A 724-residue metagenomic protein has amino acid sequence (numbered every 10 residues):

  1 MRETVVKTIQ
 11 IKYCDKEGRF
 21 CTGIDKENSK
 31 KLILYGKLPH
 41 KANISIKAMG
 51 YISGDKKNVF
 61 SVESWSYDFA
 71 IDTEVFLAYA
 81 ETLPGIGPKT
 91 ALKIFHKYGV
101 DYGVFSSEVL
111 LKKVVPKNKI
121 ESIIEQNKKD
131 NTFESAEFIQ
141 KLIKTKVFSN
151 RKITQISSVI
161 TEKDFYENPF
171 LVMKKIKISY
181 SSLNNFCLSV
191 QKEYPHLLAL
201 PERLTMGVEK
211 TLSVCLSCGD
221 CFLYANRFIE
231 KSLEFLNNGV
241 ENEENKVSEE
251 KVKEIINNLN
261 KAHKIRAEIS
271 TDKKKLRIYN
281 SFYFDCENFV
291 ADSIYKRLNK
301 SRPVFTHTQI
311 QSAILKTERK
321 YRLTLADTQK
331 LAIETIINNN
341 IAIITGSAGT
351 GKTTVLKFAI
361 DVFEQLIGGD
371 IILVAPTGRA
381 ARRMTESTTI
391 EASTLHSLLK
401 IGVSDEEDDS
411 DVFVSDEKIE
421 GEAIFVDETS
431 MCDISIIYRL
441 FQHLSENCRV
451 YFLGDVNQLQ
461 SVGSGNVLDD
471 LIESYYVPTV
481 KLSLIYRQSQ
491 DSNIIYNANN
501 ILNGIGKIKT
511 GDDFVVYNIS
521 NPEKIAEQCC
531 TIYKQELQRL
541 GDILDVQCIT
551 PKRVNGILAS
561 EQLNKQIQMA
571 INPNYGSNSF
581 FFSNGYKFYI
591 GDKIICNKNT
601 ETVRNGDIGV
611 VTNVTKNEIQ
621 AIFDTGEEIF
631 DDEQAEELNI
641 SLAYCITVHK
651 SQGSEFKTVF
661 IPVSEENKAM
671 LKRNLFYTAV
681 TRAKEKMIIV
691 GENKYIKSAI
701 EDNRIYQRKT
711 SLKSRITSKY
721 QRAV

Functional and structural regions predicted by a protein language model:
M1-F305, V724: Accessory, non-ATPase domains that flank or precede helicase/AAA+ motor cores in DNA-metabolism machines
L38-I44, K418, F588, V603: Short, well-ordered loop/turn sites that connect or cap secondary structure elements
I46-A48, C596, V614, I661: A generic structural signal for residues embedded in beta-strands
I269-S347: Pre-Walker A segment
K330-G511: ASCE P-loop NTPase helicase motor core
L331-A332, V456-E601, T612: Conserved helicase motor core of P-loop NTPases
D607-V724: C-terminal accessory regions
